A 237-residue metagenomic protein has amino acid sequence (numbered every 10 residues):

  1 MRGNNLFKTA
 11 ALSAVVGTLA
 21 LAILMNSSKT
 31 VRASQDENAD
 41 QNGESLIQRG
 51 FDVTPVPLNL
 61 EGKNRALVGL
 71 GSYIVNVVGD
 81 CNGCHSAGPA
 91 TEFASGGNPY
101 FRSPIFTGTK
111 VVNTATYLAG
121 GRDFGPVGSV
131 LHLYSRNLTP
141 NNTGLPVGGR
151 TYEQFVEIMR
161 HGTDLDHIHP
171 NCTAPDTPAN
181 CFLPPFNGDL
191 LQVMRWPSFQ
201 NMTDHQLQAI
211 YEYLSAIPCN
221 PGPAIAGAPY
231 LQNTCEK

Functional and structural regions predicted by a protein language model:
R2-A14: Bacterial N-terminal signal peptides that target proteins for export
S13-A22: Bacterial N-terminal signal peptides
S28-E37: Ser/Thr/Pro/Gly-rich low-complexity linker/stalk segments immediately outside membranes or between
G43, R49-D52, T91, S95-V127 (+2 more regions): Surface-exposed intrinsically disordered loops and tails
L46-N76: Electrostatic cytochrome c docking/interface patches
G71, V78-P89, F155, I210-L214: The canonical Cys-X-X-Cys-His
G79, Y100-R160, D164-I168, P197-L207: Electron-transfer interface patches adjacent to heme c in soluble/periplasmic c-type cytochromes and di-/multiheme
P178-N201: A cross-kingdom feature marking solvent-exposed beta-strand/loop segments within repeated, beta-rich binding/scaffold
